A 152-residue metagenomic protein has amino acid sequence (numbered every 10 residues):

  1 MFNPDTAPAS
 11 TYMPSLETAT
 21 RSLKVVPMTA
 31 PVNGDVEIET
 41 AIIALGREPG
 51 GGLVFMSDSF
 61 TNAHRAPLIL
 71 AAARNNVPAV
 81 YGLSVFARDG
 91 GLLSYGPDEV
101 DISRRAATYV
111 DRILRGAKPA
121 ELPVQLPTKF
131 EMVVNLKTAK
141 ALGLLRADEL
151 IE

Functional and structural regions predicted by a protein language model:
M1-E152: Short hydrophobic alpha-helices and adjacent helix-cap/hinge residues
